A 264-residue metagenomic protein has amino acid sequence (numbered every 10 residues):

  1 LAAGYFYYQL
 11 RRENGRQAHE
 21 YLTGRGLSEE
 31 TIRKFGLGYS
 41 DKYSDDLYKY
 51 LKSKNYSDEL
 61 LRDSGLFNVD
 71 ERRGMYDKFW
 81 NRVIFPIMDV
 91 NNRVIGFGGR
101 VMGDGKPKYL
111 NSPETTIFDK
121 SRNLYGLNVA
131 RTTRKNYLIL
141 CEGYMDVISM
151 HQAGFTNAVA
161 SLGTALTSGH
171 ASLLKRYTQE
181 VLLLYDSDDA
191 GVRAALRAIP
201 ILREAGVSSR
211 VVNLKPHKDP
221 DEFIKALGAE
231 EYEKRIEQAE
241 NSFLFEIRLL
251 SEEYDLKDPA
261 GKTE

Functional and structural regions predicted by a protein language model:
L1-A2, F6, E20, Y43-Y177 (+2 more regions): Phosphate-handling DNA/RNA-contact segment within nucleic-acid enzymes
L1-R33: Non-catalytic interaction/clamp surfaces of large macromolecular machines
F6, R11, F35-S40, Y76 (+1 more regions): Conserved short loop/turn motifs at secondary-structure junctions
R12-R16, L37-S44, K78-W80, L256-T263: Conserved phosphate/pyrophosphate-binding and hydrolysis machinery centered on Walker-type P-loop NTPases, extending
R25-G38, G154-T164: Short, well-structured beta-strand/strand-turn elements
F97, D186, L214: Cofactor-binding loop segments of dinucleotide-utilizing enzymes, especially the Rossmann-like FAD- and NAD(P)+-binding
D189-R203, S209: Phosphate/diphosphate-binding loops
S208-E264: C-terminal or mid-to-C-terminal helical accessory/interaction module adjacent to the motor/catalytic core
